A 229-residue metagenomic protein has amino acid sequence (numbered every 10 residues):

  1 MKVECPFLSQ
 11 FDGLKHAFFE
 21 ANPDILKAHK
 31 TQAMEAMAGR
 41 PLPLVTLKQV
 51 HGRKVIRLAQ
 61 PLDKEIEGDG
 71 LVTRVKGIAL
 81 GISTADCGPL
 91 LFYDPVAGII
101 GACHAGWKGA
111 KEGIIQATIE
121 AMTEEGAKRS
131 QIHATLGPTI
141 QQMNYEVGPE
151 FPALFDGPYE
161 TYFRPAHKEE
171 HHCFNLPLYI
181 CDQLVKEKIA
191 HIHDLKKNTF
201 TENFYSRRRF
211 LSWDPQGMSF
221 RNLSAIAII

Functional and structural regions predicted by a protein language model:
M1-I229: Active-site microenvironment for binding and transforming phosphate-containing groups
